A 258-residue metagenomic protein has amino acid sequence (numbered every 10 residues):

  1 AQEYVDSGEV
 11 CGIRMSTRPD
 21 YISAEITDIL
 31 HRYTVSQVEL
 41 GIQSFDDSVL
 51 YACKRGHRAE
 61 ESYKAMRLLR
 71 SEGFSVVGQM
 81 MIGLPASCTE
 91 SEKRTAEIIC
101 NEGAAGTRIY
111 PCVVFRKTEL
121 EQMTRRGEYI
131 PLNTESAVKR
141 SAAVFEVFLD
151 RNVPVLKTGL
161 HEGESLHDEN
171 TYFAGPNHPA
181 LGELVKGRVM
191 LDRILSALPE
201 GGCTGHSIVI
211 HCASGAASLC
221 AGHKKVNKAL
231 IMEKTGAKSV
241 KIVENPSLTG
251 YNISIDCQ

Functional and structural regions predicted by a protein language model:
A1-C112, R116-E135: Conserved non-cysteine loop/helix-boundary elements of the Radical SAM core domain that shape
E119, R126-Q258: Auxiliary Fe-S-binding modules of radical SAM enzymes
